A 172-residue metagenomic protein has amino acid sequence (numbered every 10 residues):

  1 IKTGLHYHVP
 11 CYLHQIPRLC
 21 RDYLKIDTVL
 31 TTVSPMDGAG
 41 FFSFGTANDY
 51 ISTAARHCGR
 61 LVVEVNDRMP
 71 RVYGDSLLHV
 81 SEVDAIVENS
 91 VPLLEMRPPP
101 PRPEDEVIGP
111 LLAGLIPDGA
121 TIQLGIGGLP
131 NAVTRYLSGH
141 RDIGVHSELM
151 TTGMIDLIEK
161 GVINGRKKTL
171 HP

Functional and structural regions predicted by a protein language model:
I1-P172: Conserved alpha/beta enzyme-core scaffold
